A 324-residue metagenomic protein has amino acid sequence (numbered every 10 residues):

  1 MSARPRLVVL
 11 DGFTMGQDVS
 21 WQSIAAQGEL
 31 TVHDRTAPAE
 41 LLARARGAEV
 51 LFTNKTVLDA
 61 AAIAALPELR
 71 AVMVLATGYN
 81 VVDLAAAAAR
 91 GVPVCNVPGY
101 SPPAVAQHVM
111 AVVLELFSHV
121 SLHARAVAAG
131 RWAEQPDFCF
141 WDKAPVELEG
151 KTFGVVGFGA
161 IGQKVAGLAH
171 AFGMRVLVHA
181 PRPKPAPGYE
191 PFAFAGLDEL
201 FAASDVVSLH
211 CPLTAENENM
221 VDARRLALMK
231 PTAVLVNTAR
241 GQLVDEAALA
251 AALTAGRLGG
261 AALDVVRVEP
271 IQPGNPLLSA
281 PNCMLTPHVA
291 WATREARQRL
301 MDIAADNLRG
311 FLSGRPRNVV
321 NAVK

Functional and structural regions predicted by a protein language model:
M1-V50, R175-L177: N-terminal glycine-/charge-rich "phosphate-binding" loop or analogous flexible N-terminal tail
D34, L75-A76, V92-P103, A180: Short beta->alpha connector loops at strand-helix junctions that form conserved, small/polar/Pro-enriched
L58-A64, L177, P181-P276: Rossmann-like adenosine-cofactor binding region
R90, P98-T152: Phosphate-binding beta-alpha-beta segment of Rossmann-like dinucleotide-binding domains, i.e., the NAD(P)
V94-C95, R175, T232-K324: Rossmann-like dinucleotide-binding domain for NAD(H)/NADP(H)
F158-G159: Glycine-rich Rossmann-fold phosphate-binding loop(s) that bind the pyrophosphate of adenine dinucleotide cofactors
G162-Q163: N-terminal Rossmann-fold NAD(P) dinucleotide-binding loop
